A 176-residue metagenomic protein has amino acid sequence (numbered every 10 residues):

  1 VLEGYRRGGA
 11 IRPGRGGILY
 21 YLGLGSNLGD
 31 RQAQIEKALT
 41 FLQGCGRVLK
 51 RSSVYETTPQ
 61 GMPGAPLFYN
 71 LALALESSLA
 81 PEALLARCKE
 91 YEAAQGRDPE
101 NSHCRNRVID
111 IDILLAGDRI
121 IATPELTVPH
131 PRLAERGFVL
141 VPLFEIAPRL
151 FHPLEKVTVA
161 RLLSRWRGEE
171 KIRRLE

Functional and structural regions predicted by a protein language model:
V1-A10: Extreme N-terminal basic, low-complexity initiation segments that serve as generic localization/processing leaders
R12-R15: Short, low-complexity intrinsically disordered segments enriched in A/P/G/S/L with frequent Arg, especially at protein
G17-L22: Extreme N-terminal starter segment of soluble prokaryotic enzymes
S26, L73-L79, L115-G117: Short beta-strand-to-loop capping motifs
D30-Q32: Short N-terminal binding/cap micro-motifs at the start of the first secondary-structure element
Q34, A38, L84-R87: Hydrophobic side chains in well-ordered alpha-helices
K37-P81: Short, surface-exposed acidic-centric catalytic microdomains
S52, P59-L67, E82-E176: Flexible, gly/pro- and Lys/Arg-enriched active-site loops
